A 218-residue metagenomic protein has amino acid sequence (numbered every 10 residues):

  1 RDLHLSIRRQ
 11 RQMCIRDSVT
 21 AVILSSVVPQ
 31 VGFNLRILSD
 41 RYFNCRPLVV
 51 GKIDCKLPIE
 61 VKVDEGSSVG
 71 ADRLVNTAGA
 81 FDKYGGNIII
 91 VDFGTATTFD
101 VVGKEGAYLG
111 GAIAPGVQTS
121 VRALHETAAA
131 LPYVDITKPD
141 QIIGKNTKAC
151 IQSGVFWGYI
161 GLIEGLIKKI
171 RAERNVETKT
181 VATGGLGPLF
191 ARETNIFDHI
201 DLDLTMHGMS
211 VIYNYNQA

Functional and structural regions predicted by a protein language model:
R1-R11, I15: Single conserved hydrophobic/aromatic residue that forms the stacking wall/gate of nucleotide- or nucleobase-binding
R16-D17, K83-G85, E173-V176: Glycine-rich phosphate-binding loop signature in dinucleotide/nucleotide-binding domains
S18-V28, P47-L48, N175-G185: Short glycine-rich phosphate-binding loop at a beta-alpha junction
T20-L35, S39-Y42: N-terminal low-complexity or amphipathic/hydrophobic leaders
V28-Q30, T95-T97, P188: Gly/Ser/Thr-rich loops at beta-strand to alpha-helix junctions that form or flank small-molecule/cofactor-binding
R36-I37, C45-V49, I53-D54, P58-T127 (+2 more regions): Phosphate-binding/catalytic loop of phosphoryl-transfer enzymes
S120-A218: ATP-binding/phosphotransfer module of carbohydrate and carboxylate kinases, centering on a glycine-rich
